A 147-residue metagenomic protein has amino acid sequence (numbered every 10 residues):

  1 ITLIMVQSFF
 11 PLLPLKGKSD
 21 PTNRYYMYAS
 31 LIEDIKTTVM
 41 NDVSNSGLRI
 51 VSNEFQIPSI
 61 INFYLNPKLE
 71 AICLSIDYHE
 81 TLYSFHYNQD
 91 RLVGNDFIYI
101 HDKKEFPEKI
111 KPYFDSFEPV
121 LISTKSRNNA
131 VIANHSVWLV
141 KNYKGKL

Functional and structural regions predicted by a protein language model:
I1-Y26: Transmembrane alpha-helical segments
F9-L12, Q56-Y64, Y99-D102: A broad, low-specificity signal for short, low-complexity segments enriched in glycine/proline and polar/charged
P14, K18, S44, V51 (+1 more regions): A near-ubiquitous, low-amplitude feature marking generic local secondary-structure context
P14, V39-N41, P119: Generic signal for short, ordered secondary-structure residues within or immediately flanking folded domains
P21-T81: Short periplasmic/luminal acceptor-recognition loop of GT-C membrane glycosyltransferases, typified by
E80-L147: Aromatic/acidic, Gly/Pro-rich catalytic loop(s) in extracytoplasmic/lumenal soluble domains of multi-pass membrane
